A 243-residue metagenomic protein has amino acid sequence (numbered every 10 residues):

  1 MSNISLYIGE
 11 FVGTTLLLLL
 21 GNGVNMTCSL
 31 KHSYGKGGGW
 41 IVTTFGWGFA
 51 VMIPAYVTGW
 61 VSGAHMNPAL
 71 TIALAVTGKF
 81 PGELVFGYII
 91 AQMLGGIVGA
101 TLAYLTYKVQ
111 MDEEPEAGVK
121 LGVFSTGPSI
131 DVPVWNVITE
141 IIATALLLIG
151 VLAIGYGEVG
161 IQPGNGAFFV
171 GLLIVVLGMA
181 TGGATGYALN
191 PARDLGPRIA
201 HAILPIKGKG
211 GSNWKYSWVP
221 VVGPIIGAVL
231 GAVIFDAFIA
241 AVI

Functional and structural regions predicted by a protein language model:
M1-I243: Membrane-interface helix-loop junctions and terminal tails of multi-pass membrane proteins
